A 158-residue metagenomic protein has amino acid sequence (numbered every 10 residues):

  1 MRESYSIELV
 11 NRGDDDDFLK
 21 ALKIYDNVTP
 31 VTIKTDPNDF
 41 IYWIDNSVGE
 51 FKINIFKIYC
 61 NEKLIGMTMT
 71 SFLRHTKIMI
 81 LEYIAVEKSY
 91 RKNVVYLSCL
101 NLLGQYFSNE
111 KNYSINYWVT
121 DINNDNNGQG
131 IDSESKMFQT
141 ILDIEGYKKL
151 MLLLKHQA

Functional and structural regions predicted by a protein language model:
M1-S6, V10-G13, N112-A158: Terminal substrate-recognition subdomain of acyl/acetyltransferases
M1-Y42, Y59: Short amphipathic alpha-helix that is part of the acyltransferase structural core
D45-K57, G66: A short helix-loop-beta-strand connector motif used in the catalytic cores of GNAT acetyltransferases and, in some
S47-E50, Q105-S114: Alpha-helix termini
K57, E62-F72, I78-A85: Conserved beta-strand in the GNAT
L73-L81, R91, Y113-N116: A conserved beta-turn-beta hairpin within the catalytic core of GNAT-like acetyltransferases that forms part
I84-K92, N123-G128: A short, internal acetyl-CoA/4′-phosphopantetheine-binding micro-motif in the GNAT/acyltransferase core
V86, R91-S108: Conserved acetyl-CoA-binding loop-helix of GNAT-fold acetyltransferases
